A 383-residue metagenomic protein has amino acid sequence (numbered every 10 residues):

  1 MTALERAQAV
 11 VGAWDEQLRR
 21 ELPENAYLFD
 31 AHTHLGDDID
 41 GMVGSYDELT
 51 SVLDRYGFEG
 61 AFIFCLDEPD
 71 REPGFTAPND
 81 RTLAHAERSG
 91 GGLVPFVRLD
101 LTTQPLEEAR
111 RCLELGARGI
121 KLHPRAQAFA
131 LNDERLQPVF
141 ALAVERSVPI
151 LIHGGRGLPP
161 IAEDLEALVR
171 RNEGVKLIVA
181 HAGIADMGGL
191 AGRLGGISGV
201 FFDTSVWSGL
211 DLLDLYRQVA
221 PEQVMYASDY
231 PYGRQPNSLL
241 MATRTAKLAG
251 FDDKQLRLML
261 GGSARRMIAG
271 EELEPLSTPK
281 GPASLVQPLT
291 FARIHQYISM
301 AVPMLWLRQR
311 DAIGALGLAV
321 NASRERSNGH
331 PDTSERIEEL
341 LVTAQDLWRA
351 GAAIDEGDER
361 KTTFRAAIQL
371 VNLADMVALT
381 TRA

Functional and structural regions predicted by a protein language model:
M1-Y27, S51, E59-G60, N237-A383: Mid-to-C-terminal alpha-helical segments outside catalytic/metal-binding sites
E5, P73-P149, L347, I354-A383: Active-site gating/metal-coordination segments in enzymes
R6-W14, G119, D133-M225, S277-T290 (+1 more regions): Catalytic pocket-lining loop regions of alpha/beta-barrel enzymes, especially the amidohydrolase/enolase/GH5 lineages
R20-P23, L49-G57, P78-G92, E107-A117 (+4 more regions): Acidic (Asp/Glu)-rich catalytic clusters
L28-A31, F62-C65, V94-R98, K121 (+4 more regions): Active-site neighborhood of phospho(di)ester-bond hydrolases with catalytic His/Asp-centered motifs
A31-H34, D38-M42, D47-R71, G92-R98 (+3 more regions): Divalent metal-dependent hydrolysis catalytic cores, especially in the metallo-beta-lactamase
H32, L53, T82, A86 (+8 more regions): Conserved, mostly hydrophobic/aromatic
G36-D38, E68-R71, L101-Q104, Q127 (+4 more regions): Active-site environment of divalent metal-dependent phosphoester hydrolases
